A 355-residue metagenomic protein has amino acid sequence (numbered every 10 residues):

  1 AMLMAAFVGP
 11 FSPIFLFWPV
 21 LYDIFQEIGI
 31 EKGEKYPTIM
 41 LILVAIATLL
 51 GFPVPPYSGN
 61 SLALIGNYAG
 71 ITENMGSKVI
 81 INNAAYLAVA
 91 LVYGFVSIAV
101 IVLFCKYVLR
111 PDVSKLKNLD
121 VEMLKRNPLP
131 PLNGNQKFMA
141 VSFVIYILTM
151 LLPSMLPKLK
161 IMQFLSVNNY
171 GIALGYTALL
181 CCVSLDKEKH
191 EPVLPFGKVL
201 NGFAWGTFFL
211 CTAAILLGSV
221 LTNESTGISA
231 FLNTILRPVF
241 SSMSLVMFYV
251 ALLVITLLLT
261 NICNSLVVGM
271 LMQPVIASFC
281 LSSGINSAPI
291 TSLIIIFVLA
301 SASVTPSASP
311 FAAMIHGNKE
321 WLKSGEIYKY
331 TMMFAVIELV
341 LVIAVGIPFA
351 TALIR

Functional and structural regions predicted by a protein language model:
A1, I28-I42, G134-K137, Y170 (+3 more regions): Membrane-interfacial loop-to-helix junctions in multi-pass transporters
A1-P53, Y57-M75, S265-F297: Hydrophobic transmembrane alpha-helices that form the pore/transport pathway of multi-pass ion and small-solute
F17, L21-I24, I28, I46 (+5 more regions): Hydrophobic alpha-helical segments of integral membrane proteins, encompassing both true transmembrane helices
L21-E27, T177-C182, S301-A302: Alpha-helical transmembrane segments and their membrane-interface exit regions
E27-I39, P111-P128, K187-F196, S309-I327: Alpha-helical transmembrane segments
M75-V89, Q163, P238-S242: Membrane-interface segments at the starts/ends of alpha-helical transmembrane spans
A85-T234, M333-L339, I343-R355: Hydrophobic transmembrane alpha-helices of multi-pass small-molecule transporters
Y86-G94, F209-L217, L221, S225 (+1 more regions): C-terminal transmembrane helix pair
